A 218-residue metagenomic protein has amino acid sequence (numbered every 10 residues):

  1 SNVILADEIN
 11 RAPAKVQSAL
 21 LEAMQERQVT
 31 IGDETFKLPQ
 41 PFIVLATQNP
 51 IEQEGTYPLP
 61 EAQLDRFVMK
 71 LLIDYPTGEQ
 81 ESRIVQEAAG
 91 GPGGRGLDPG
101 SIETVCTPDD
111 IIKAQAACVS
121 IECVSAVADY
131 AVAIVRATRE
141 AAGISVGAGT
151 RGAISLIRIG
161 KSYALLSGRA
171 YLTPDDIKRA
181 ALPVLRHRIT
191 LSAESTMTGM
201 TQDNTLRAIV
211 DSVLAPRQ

Functional and structural regions predicted by a protein language model:
S1-L5: Conserved alpha-helical scaffold flanking the Walker A/P-loop in AAA+ ATPase domains
E8-V16, M24-I121, K161-L166: Canonical AAA+ ATPase core
L59, Q80, E122, A126 (+3 more regions): Alpha-helix N-cap and coil->helix boundary residues
G78, S82-Q86, A128, V132 (+1 more regions): An amphipathic alpha-helix signature
R83, A116, D129, A133 (+1 more regions): Replace "anionic and nucleotidyl ligands
G96-A153: Conserved AAA+ ATPase small/helical "lid" subdomain
K113, T138-Q218: C-terminal engagement/docking regions of AAA+ P-loop ATPases
